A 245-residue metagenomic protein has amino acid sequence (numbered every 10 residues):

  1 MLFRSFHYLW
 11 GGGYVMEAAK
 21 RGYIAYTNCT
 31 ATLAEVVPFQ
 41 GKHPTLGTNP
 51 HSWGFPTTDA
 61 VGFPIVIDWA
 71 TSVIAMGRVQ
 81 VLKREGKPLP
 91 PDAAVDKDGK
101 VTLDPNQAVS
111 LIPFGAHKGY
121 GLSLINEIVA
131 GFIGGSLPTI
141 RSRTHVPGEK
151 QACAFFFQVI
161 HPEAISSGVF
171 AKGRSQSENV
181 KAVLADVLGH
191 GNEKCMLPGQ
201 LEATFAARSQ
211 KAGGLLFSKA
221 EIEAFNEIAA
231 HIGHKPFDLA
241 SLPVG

Functional and structural regions predicted by a protein language model:
S5-P38, H43-T45: Long, hydrophobic, well-ordered secondary-structure blocks that form the structural core and pocket-lining surfaces
L9, G13, T48, V109 (+4 more regions): Conserved active-site and cofactor/substrate-binding residues in soluble primary-metabolism enzymes
K20-I24, G47-P50, A60-P64, L89-P91 (+3 more regions): Short coil/turn connectors at secondary-structure junctions
E35-L103: Phosphate/diphosphate-binding glycine-rich loops and adjacent basic-rich segments that engage nucleotide
G77, K83-R141, H145: Secondary-shell segments that build the walls of catalytic and ion/ligand-binding clefts
P138-G245: Catalytic-core signal marking the mid-to-C-terminal active-site face
